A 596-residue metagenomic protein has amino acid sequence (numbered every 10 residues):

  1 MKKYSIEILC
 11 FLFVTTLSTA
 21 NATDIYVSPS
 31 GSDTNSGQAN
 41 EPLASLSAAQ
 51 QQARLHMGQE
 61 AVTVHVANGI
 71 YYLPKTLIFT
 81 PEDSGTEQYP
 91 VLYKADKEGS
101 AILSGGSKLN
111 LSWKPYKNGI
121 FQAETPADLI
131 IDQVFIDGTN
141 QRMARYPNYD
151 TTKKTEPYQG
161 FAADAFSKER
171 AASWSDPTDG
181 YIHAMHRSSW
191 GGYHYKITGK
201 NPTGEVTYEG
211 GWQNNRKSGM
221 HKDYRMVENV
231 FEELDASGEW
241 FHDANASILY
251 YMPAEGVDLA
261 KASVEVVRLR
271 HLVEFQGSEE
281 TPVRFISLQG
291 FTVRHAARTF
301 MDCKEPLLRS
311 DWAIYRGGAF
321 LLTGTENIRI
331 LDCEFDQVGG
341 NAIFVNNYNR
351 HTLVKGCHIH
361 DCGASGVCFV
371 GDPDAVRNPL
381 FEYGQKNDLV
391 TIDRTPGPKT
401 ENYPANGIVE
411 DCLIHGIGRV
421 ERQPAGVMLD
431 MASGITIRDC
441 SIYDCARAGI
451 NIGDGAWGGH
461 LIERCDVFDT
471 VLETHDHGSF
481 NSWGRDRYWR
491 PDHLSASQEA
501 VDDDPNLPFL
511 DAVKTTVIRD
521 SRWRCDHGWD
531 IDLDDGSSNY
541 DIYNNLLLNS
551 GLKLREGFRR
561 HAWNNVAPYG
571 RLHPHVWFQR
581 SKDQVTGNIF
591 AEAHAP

Functional and structural regions predicted by a protein language model:
M1-Y4: Positively charged n-region of N-terminal signal peptides that target proteins for export
E7-T16: Bacterial N-terminal signal peptides
A20-A22: Boundary at the C-terminal end of the N-terminal hydrophobic targeting segment
Y26-D336, A375-K399: Extracellular polysaccharide-degrading/modifying enzymes targeting complex plant/algal/animal polysaccharides
E60-V64, Y89-V91, G407, P424-A425 (+1 more regions): Residue-level recognition of the N-termini of beta-strands and the immediately preceding loop/turn
T76-E82, K97, A101-G106, M185 (+14 more regions): Glycine-rich beta-solenoid repeat tracts in large extracellular/virion proteins
R284-H295, E326-G340, N349-A364, V376-T395 (+8 more regions): Right-handed parallel beta-helix
